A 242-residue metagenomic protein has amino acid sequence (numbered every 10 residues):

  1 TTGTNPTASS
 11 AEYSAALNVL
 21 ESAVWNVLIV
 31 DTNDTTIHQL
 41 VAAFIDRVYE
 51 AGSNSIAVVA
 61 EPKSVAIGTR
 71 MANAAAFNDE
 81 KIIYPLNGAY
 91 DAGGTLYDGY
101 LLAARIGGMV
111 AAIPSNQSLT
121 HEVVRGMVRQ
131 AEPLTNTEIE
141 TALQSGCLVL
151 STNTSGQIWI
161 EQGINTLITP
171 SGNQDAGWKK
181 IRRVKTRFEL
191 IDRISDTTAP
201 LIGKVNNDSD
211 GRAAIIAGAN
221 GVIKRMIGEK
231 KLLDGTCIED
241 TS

Functional and structural regions predicted by a protein language model:
T1-S118: Extracellular Cys-Trp
A89-S242: Structured, hydrophobic secondary-structure cores that serve as assembly/anchoring elements
